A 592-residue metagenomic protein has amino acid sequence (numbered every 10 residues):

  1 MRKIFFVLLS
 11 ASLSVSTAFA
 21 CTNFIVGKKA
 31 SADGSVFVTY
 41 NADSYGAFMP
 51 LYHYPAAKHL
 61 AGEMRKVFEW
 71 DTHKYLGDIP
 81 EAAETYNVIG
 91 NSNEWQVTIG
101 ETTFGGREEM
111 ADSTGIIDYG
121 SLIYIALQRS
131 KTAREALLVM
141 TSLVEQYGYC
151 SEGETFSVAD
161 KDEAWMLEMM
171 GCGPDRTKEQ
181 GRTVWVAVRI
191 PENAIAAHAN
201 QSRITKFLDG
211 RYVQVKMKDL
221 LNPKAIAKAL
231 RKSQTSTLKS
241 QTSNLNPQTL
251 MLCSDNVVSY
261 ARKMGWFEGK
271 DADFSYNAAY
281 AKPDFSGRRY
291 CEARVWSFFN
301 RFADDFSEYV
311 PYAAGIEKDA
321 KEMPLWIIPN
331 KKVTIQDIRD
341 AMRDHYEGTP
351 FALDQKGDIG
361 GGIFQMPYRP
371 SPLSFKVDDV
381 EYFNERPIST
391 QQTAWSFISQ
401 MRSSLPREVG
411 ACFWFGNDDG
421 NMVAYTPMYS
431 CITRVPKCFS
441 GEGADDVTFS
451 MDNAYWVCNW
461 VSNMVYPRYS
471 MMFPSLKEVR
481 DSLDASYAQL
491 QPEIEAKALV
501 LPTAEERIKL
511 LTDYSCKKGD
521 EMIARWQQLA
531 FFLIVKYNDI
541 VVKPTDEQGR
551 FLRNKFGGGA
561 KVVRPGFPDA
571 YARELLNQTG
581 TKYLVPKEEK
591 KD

Functional and structural regions predicted by a protein language model:
I4-L13: Sec-dependent N-terminal signal peptides
S10, Q234-P247: Arg/Gly-rich low-complexity intrinsically disordered repeat tracts
S16-A20: Sec/Tat signal peptide C-region and signal peptidase I cleavage site
C21-Y119, V139-Q234, N246-W326, K332: A contiguous strand-loop segment
A111-S113, S121-S130: Second-shell loop/turn segments in exported
A281, F285-V380, R386-I388, S482 (+2 more regions): Accessory, solvent-exposed terminal regions and/or long lumenal/extracellular loops of proteins
I359-L499: Substrate-recognition/cap regions that form aromatic- and gly/pro-loop-enriched pockets for small-molecule ligands
D481-D592: Histidine-centered catalytic/metal-binding microenvironments
